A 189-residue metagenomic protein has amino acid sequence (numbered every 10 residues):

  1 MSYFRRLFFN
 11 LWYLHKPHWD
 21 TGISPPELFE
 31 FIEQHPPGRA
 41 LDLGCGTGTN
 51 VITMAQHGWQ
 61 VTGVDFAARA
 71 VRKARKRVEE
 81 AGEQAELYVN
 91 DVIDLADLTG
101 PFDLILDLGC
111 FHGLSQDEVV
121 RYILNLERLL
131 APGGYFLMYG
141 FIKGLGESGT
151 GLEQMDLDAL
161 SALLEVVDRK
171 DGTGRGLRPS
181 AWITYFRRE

Functional and structural regions predicted by a protein language model:
M1-L41, T47-G100, L114-L129, G134-E189: Class I (Rossmann-like) S-adenosyl-L-methionine-dependent methyltransferase catalytic domain, capturing the SAM-binding
L106: A conserved beta-strand element that flanks and buttresses the S-adenosyl-L-methionine
G109-G113: Short catalytic micro-motifs in class I SAM-dependent methyltransferases
